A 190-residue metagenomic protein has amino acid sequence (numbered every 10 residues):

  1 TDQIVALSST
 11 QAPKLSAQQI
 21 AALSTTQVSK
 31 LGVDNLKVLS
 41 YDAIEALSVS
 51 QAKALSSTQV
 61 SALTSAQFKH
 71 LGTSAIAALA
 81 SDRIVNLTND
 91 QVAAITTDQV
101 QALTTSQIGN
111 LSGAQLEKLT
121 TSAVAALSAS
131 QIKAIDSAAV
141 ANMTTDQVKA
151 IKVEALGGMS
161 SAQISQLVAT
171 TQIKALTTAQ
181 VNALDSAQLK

Functional and structural regions predicted by a protein language model:
T1-K190: General marker for long, soluble alpha-helical cores
